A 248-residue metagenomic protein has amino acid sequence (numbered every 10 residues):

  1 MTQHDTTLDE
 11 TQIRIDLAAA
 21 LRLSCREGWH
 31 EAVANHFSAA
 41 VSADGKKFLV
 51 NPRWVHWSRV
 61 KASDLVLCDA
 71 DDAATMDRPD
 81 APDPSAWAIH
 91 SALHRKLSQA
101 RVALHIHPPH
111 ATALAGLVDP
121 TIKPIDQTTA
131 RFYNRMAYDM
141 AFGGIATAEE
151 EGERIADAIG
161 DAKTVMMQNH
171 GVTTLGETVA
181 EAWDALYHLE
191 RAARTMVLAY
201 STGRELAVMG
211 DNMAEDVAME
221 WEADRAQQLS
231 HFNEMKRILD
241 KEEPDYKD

Functional and structural regions predicted by a protein language model:
M1-D248: Glycine-rich flexible loops
